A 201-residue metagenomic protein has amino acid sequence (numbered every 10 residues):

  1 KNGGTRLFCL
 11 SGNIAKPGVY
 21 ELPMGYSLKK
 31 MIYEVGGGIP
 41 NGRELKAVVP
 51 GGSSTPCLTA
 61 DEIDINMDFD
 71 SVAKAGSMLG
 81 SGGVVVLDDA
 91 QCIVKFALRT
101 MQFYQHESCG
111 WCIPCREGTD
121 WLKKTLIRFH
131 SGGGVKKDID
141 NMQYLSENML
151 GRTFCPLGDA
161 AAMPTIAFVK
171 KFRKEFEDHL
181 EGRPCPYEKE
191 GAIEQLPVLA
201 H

Functional and structural regions predicted by a protein language model:
K1-H201: Redox cofactor-anchoring modules in respiratory/redox and cofactor-processing assemblies
